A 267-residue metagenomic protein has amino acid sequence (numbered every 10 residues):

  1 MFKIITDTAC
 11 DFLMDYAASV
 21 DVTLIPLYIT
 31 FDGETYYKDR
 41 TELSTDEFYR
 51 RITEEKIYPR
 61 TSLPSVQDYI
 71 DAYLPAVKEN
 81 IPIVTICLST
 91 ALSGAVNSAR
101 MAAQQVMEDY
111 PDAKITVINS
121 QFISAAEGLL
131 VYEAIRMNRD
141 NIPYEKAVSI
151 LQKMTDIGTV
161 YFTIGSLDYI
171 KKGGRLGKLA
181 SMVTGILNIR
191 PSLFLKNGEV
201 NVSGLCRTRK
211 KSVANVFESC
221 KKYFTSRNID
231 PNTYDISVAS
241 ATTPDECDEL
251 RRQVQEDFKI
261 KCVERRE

Functional and structural regions predicted by a protein language model:
K3, C10-T23, Y28, A95 (+4 more regions): Mixed-charge interfacial surface used for oligomerization/domain docking and macromolecular partner engagement
K3-L63: N-terminal glycine-rich anion-binding loop in soluble enzyme alpha/beta folds
T6, C87-S89, I118-N119: Short beta-strand segments
D39, L43, P64-Q67, N97 (+1 more regions): Residues at secondary-structure transition points
I52-T53, V77, N138, K171: Hydrophobic residues in alpha-helical segments
E54-I57, L63-L92, N97-M101, V148: Glycine-rich phosphate- or other oxyanion-binding loops that anchor nucleotides, phosphorylated ligands
I81-T85, A113-I118: Short, flexible active-site-proximal loops enriched in glycine and acidic residues
